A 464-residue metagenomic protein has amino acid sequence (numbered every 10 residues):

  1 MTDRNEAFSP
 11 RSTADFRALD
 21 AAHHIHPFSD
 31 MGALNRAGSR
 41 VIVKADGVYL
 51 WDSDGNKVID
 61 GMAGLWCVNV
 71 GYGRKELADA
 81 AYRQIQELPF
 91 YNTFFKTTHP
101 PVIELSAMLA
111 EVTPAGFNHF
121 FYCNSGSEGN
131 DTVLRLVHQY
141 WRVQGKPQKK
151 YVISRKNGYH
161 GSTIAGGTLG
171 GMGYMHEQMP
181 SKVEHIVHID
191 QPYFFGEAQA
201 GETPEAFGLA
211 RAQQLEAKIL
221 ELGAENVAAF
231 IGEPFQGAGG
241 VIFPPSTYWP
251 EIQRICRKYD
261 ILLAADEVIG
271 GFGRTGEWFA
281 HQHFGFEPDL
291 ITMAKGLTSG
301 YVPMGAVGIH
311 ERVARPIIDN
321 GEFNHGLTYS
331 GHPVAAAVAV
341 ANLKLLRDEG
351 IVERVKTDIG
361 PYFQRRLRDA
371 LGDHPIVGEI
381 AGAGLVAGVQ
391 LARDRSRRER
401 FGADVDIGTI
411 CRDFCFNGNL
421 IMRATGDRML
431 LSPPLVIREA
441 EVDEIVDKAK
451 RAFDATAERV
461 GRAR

Functional and structural regions predicted by a protein language model:
T2-R464: Conserved N-terminal phosphate-binding loop of PLP-dependent enzymes in the Aspartate aminotransferase
